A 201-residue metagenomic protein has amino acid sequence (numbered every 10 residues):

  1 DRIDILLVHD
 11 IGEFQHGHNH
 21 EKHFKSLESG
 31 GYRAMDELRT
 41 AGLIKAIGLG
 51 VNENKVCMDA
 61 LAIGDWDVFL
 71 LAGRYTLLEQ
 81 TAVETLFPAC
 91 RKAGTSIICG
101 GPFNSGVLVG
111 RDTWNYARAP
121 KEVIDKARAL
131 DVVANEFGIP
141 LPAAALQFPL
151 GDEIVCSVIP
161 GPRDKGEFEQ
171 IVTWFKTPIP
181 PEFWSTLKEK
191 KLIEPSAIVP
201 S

Functional and structural regions predicted by a protein language model:
D1: Phosphate/pyrophosphate-binding loops at sites that engage ATP/ADP/AMP, CoA/4′-phosphopantetheine, polyphosphate
D4, V8-S201: Beta/alpha (TIM)-barrel catalytic core signal, keyed to glycine-rich beta->alpha loops juxtaposed to Asp/Glu that bind
